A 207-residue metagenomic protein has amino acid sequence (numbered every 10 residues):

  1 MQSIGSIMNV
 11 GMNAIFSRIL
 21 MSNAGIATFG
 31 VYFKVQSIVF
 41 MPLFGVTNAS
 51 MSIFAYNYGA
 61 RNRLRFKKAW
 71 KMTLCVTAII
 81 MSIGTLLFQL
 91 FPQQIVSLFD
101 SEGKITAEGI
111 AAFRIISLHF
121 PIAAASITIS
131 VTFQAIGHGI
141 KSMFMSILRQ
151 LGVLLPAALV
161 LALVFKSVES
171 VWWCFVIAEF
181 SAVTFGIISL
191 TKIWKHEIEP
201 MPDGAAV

Functional and structural regions predicted by a protein language model:
M1, G5, N9, Q36 (+6 more regions): Alpha-helical transmembrane segments of multipass membrane proteins
Q2, N13-F16, F44, F88 (+3 more regions): Structural signal for membrane-spanning alpha-helices in multi-pass inner-membrane proteins, emphasizing helix cores
I4, V39-L43, A111-A124: Hydrophobic alpha-helical transmembrane segments
I7-Y32, I38, Y56, Q94-G103 (+1 more regions): Helix-terminus/linker motif at the lipid-water interface of multi-pass membrane proteins
V10-N13, T28-L86, L90, A123-M145: Small-residue-rich hydrophobic transmembrane alpha-helices
F54-H119, L161-V207: Short alpha-helical transmembrane segments in multi-pass integral membrane proteins
A125, I129-L155, L159-K166, V171: C-terminal structured "cap/appendage" subdomains that terminate the fold
